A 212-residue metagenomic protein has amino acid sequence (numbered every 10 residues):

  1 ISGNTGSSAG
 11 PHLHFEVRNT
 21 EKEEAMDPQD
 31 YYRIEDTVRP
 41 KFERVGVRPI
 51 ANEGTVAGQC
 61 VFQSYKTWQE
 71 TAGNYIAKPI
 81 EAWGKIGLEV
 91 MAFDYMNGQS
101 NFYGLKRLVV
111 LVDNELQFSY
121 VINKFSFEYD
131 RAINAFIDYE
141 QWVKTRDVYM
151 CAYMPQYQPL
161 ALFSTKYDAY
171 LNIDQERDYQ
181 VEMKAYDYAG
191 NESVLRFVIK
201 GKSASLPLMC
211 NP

Functional and structural regions predicted by a protein language model:
I1-N52: Conserved, short, structured surface segments that act as functional micro-motifs
R39-R44, A204-N211: Proline-enriched interdomain boundary motifs that mark the N-terminal boundary and often initiate the first structured
I50-E53, F62-S203: Long, low-complexity serine/threonine/glycine- and acidic-rich segments characteristic of extracellular
